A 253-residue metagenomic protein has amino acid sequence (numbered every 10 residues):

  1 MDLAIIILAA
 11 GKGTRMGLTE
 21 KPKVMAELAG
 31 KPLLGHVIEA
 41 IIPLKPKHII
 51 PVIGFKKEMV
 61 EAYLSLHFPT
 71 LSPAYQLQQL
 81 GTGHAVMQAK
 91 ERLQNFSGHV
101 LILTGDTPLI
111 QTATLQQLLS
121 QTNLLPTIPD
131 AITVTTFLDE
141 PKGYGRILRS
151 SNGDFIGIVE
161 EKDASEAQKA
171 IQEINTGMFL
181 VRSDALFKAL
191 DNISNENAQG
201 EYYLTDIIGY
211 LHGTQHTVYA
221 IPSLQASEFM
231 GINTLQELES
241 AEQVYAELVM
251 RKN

Functional and structural regions predicted by a protein language model:
M1-L18: N-terminal nucleotide-binding beta1-loop-alpha1 segment
L3-I7, L34, H48-P51, T234: Hydrophobic targeting segments
L8, L28, L103: Catalytic metal- and UDP-sugar-binding loop of GT-A-like glycosyltransferases, i.e., residues flanking the conserved
E20-M25, I193-E196: Short glycine-enriched, charge-decorated loop/helix-capping segments at active-site entrances that position
P22-H36: Short catalytic helix/loop segments, enriched in acidic residues and glycine and frequently bearing histidine
P32-L103, L109-S120: Conserved N-terminal catalytic core of the sugar/cofactor nucleotidyltransferase
I110-A198, I207, Q215-H216: Conserved core of the sugar-phosphate nucleotidyltransferase
Q172-N253: Conserved alpha/beta core of the MobA/IspD/sugar-nucleotide pyrophosphorylase nucleotidyltransferase superfamily
